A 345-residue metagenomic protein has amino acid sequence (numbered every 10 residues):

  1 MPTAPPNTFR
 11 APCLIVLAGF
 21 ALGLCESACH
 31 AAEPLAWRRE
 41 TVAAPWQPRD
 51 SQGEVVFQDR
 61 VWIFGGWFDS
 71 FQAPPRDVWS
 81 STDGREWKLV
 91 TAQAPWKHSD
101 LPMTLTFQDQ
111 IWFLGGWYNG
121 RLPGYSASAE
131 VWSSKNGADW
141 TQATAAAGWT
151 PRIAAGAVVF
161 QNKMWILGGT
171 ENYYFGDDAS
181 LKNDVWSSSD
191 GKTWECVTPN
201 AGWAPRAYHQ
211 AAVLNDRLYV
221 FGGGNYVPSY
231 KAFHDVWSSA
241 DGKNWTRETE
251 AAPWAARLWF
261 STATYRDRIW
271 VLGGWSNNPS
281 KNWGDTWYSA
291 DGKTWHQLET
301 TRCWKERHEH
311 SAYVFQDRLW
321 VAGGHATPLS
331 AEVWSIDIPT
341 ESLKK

Functional and structural regions predicted by a protein language model:
M1-R10: N-terminal secretory signal peptides that target proteins for export/translocation
P12-C25: Bacterial N-terminal signal peptides
E26-H30: Sec/Tat signal peptide C-region and signal peptidase I cleavage site
A31-K345: Kelch-like beta-propeller repeat domains
